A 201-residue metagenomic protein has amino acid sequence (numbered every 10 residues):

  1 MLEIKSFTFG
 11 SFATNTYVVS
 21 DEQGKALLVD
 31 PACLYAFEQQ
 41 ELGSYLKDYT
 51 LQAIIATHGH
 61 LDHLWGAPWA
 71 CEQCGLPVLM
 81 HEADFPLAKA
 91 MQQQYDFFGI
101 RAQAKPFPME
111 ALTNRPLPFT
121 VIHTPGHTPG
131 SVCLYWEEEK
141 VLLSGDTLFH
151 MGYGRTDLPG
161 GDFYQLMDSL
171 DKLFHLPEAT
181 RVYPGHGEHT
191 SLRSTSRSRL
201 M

Functional and structural regions predicted by a protein language model:
M1-Y49, C133-G145: Conserved beta-strand hairpin/beta-sheet module of binuclear metal-dependent hydrolase folds, prominently
E3-I4, V18, A111-W136: Core dinuclear metal-dependent hydrolase active-site scaffold
I4-F9, P31-L34, I54-T57, V121-H123 (+1 more regions): Short, flexible loop segments at the rims of nucleotide/cofactor-binding pockets, characterized by
S11-T14, E22, K89-P108, M151-G152 (+1 more regions): Active-site-proximal loop/helix segment associated with metal-binding centers of metalloenzymes
L27-V29, I55, V78, L143 (+1 more regions): Residue-level marker for buried hydrophobic side chains located in beta-strands that build the well-ordered beta-sheet
C33-L34, Q94-F97, H123, T128-M201: Metallo-beta-lactamase
L34-F37, G43-L117: Active-site HxH/HxHxD metal-binding segment of metal-dependent hydrolases
